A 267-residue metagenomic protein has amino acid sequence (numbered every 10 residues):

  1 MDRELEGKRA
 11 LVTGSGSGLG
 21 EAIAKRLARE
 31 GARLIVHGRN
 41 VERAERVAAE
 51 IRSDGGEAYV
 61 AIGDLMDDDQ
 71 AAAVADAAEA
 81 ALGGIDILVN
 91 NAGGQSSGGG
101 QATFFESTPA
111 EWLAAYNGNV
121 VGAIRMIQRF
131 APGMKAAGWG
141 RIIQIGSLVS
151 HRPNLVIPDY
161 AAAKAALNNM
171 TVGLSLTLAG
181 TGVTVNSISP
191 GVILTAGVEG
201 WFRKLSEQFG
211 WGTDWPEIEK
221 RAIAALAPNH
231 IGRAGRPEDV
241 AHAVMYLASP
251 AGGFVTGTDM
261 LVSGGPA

Functional and structural regions predicted by a protein language model:
R9, G14-G18, N40: Conserved glycine-rich cofactor-binding loop
Q95-L113, A136, V156-D159, E199: Conserved mid-core segment of classical short-chain dehydrogenase/reductases
Q101, R152, G232-R233, A243-Y246 (+2 more regions): Short C-terminal tail/terminal secondary-structure segment of NAD(P)H-dependent dehydrogenase/reductase domains
F105-I124, W139, I143, L167 (+1 more regions): Catalytic Tyr-X3-Lys loop
I127, A163, T171: Active-site helix of classical SDR
P132, L176-T177, G253: Alpha-helical segment proximal to the catalytic Tyr-Lys
S147: Residue(s) in the substrate-gating loop at a strand-loop-helix junction that position the organic substrate next
A179, T184, V255-G257: Short, small/polar-rich loop/turn modules that mediate ligand/substrate recognition or access, typified
